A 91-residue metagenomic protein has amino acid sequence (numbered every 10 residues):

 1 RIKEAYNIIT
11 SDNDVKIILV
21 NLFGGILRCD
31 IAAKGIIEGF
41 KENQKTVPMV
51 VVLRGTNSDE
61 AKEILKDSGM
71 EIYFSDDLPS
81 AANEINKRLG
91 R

Functional and structural regions predicted by a protein language model:
R1-R91: Catalytic-core regions of core metabolic enzymes, especially those transforming organic acids/acyl-group intermediates
